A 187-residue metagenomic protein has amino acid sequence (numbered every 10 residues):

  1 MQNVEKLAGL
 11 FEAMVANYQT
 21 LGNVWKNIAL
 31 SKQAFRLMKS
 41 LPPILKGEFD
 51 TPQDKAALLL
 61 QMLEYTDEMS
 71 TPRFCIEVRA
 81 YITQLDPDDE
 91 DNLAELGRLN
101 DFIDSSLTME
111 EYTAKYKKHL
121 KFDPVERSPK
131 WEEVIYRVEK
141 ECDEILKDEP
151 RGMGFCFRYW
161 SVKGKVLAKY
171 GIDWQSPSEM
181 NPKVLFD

Functional and structural regions predicted by a protein language model:
M1-N3: TPR-adjacent "capping" and linker segments in tetratricopeptide-repeat scaffold/adaptor proteins
E5-Q19, K32-K39, T51-E64, I76: Amphipathic alpha-helical repeat scaffolds of TPR domains
Q19-A29, I44-D50, E68-P72, E90 (+1 more regions): Charged, low-complexity interaction regions
S31-L41, Y159-V166: Amphipathic, non-membrane alpha-helical rod segments
Y65-H119: Long, compositionally biased low-complexity segments enriched in polar/charged residues
M109-E139: Basic, amphipathic alpha-helix used for nucleic-acid engagement in HTH/winged-helix/SANT-Myb modules and analogous
L146-K165, D173: Acidic, low-complexity, intrinsically disordered interaction modules
I172-D173, P177-F186: Alpha-helical oligomerization segments
